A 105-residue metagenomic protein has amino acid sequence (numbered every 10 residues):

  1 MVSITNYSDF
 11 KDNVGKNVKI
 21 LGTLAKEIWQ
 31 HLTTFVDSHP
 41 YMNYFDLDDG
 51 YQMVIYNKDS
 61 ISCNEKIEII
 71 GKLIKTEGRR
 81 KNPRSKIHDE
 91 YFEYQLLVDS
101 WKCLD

Functional and structural regions predicted by a protein language model:
M1-D105: OB-fold and OB-like single-stranded nucleic-acid-recognition modules and their adjacent interaction interfaces
